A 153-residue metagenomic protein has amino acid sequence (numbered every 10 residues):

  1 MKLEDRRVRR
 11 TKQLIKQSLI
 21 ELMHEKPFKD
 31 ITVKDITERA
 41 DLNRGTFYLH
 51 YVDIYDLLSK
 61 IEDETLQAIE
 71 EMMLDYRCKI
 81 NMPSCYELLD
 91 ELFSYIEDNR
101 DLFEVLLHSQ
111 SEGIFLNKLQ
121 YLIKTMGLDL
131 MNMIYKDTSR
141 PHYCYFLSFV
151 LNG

Functional and structural regions predicted by a protein language model:
M1-K26, D35: Basic, helix-initiating cap at the start of DNA-binding domains
T11, I15-M23, I69, L92 (+2 more regions): Short hydrophobic clusters on alpha-helical segments that form packing/core surfaces in small helical domains
L14, T46, L102: Residues in the helix-turn-helix
L22-Y55: Helix-turn-helix
T32-V33, I61-E70: Short, basic, alpha-helical segments at the C-terminal edge of helix-turn-helix-like DNA-binding modules
L74-D101: Hydrophobic alpha-helical connector segments
F93-N117: Amphipathic alpha-helical segments used for helix-helix packing
Q110-D137, C144-F149: Amphipathic alpha-helical packing segments from all-alpha helical-bundle domains
